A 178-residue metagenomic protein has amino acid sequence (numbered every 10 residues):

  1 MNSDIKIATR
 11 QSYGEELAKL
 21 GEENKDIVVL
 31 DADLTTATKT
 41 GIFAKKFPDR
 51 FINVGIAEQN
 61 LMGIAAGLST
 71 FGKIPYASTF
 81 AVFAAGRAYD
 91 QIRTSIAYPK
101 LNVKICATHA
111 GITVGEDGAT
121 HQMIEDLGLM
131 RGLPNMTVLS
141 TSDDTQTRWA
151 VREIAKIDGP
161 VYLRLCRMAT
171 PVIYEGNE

Functional and structural regions predicted by a protein language model:
M1-T170, Y174: Thiamine diphosphate
N177-E178: Active-site/ligand-binding-proximal alpha/beta "capping" segment
